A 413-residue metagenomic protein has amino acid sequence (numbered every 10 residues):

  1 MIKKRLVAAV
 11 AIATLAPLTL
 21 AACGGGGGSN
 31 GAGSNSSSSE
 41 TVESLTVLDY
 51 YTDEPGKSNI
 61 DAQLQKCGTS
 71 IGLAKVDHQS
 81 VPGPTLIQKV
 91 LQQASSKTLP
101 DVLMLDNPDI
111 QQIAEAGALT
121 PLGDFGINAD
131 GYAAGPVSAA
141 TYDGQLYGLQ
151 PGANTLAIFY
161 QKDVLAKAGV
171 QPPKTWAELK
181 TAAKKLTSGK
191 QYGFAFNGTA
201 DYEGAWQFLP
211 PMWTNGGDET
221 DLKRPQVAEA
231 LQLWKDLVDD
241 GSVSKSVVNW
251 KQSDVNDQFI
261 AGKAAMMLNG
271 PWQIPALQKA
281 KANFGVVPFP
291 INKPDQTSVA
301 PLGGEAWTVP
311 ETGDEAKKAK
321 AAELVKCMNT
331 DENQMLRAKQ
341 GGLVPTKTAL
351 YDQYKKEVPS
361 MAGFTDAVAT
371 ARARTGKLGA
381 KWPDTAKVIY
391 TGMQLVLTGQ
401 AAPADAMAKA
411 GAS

Functional and structural regions predicted by a protein language model:
I2-Q112, K293-D295, A316-K320, D405: Conserved N-terminal structural module of periplasmic/extracytoplasmic solute-binding proteins
Q65, T69, D239-D240, Q278-Q340 (+1 more regions): Extracytoplasmic/periplasmic substrate-recognition and gating elements
K66-A134, A166-K174, A265-M266, A276-L277 (+1 more regions): Extracytoplasmic "Venus flytrap"/periplasmic binding protein-like
N107-A157, K180, S188, Q207 (+3 more regions): Hinge/lid segment of periplasmic solute-binding proteins
I113-A118, P136-P172, A200-E219, L302-P310 (+1 more regions): Periplasmic solute-binding protein
A139, A338-V388: Long, aromatic- and glycine/proline-rich binding clefts that accommodate carbohydrate-like moieties
A166, A369-S413: Conserved C-terminal helix/tail region of periplasmic/extracytoplasmic solute-binding proteins
A183-K185, T220-V248: Glycine-centered hinge/linker elements that transmit conformational signals in sensory and ligand-binding systems
